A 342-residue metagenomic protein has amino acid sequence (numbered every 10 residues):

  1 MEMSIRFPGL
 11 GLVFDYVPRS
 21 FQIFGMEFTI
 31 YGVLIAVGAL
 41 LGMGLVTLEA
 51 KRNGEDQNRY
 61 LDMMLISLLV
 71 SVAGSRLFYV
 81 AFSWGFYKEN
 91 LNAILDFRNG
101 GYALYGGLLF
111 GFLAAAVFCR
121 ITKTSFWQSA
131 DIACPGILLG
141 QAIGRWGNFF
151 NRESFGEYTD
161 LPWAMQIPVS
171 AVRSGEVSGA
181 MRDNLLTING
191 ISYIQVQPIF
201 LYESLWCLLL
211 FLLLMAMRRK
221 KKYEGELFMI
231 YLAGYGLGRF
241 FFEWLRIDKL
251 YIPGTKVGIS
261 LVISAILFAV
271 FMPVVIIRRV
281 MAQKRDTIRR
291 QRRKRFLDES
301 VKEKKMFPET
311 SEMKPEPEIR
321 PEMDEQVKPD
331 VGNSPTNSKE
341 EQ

Functional and structural regions predicted by a protein language model:
M1-Q342: A feature for loop-to-transmembrane-helix boundaries and adjacent hydrophobic helices in multi-pass integral membrane
